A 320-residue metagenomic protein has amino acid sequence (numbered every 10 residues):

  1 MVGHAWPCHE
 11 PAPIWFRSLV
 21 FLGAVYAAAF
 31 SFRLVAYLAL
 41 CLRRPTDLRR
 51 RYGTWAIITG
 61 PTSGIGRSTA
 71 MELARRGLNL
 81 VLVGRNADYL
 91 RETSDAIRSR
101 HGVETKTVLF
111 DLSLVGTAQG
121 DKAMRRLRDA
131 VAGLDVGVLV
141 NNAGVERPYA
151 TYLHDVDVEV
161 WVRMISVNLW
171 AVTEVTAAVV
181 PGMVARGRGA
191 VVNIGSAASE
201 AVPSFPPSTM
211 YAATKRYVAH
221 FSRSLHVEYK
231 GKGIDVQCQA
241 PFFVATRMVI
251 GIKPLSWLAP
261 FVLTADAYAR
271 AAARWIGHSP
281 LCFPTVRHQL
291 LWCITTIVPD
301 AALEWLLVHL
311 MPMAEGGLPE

Functional and structural regions predicted by a protein language model:
T59, V136-V145, N168, N193 (+1 more regions): Rossmann-fold scaffold of SDR-type NAD(P)-dependent oxidoreductases
T62-S63, N86: Conserved glycine-rich cofactor-binding loop
R76-E92: Conserved glycine-rich Rossmann-like NAD(P)H-binding loop of the short-chain dehydrogenase/reductase
T117-D129, G144-V162: Conserved mid-core segment of classical short-chain dehydrogenase/reductases
A130-A132, V136, H154-T173, V184 (+2 more regions): Catalytic Tyr-X3-Lys loop
V140, A171-V179, F221-S222: Hydrophobic positions on the long internal alpha-helix of Rossmann-like NAD(P)-dependent oxidoreductase domains
A190-Y217, S222-R223, V227-K230, F243: Catalytic loop of short-chain dehydrogenase/reductase
H226-V308: SDR active-site lid
